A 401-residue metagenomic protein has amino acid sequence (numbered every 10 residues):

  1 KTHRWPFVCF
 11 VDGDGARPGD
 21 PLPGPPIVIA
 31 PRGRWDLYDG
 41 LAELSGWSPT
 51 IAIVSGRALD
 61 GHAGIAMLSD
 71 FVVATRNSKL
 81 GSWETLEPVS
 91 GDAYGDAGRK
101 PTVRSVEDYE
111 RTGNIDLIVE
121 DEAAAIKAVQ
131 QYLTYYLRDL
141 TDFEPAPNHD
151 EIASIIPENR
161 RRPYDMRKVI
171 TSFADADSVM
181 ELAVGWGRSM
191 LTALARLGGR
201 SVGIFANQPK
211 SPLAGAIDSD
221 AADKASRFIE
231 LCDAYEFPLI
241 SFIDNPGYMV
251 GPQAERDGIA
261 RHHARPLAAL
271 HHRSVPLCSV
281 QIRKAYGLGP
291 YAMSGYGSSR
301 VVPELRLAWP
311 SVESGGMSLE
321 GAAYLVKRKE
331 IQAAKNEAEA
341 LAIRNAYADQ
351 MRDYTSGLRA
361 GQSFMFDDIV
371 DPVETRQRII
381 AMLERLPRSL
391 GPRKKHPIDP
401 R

Functional and structural regions predicted by a protein language model:
K1-R401: Ligand-binding clefts of soluble mixed alpha/beta catalytic domains
